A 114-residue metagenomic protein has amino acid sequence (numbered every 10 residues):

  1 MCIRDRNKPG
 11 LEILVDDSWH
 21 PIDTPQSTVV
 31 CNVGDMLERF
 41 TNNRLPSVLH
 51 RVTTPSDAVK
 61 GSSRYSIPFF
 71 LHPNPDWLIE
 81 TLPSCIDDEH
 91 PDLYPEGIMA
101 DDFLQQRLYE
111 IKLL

Functional and structural regions predicted by a protein language model:
M1: Conserved redox-cofactor binding core of oxidoreductases
R4-L114: C-terminal flanking tails of non-heme Fe-dependent oxygenases
